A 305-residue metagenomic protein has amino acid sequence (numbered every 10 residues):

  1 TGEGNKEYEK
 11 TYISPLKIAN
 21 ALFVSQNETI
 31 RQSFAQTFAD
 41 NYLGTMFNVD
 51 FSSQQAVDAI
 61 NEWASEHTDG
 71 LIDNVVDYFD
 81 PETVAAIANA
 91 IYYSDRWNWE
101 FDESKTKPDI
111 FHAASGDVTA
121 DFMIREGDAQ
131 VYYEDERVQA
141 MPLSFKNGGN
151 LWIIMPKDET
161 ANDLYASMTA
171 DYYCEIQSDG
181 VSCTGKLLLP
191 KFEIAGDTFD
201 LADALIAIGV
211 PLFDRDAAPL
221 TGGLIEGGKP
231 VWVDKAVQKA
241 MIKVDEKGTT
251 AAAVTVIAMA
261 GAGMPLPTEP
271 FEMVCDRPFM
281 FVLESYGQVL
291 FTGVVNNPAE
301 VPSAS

Functional and structural regions predicted by a protein language model:
T1-K157, S178-L266: Non-catalytic, conformational "gating/processing" segments within enzyme and secreted inhibitor domains
A35, S104, A166, E272-V274: Short linear sequence motifs
P156-V181: Internal alpha/beta scaffold segment
K235-S305: C-terminal soluble interaction/assembly domains
